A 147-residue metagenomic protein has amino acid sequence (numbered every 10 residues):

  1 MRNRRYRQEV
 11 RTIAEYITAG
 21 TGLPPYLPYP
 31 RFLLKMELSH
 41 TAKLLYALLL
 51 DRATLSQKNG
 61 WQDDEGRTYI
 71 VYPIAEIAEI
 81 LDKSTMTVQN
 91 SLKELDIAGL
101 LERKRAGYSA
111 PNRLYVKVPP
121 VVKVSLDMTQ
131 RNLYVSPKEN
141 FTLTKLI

Functional and structural regions predicted by a protein language model:
M1-A75: Short recognition helix of helix-turn-helix/winged-helix DNA-binding domains
R2-R11, P120-I147: Charged low-complexity intrinsically disordered patches
T18, N90-K93, V121, M128: Short, surface-exposed loop and linker segments with low hydrophobicity and enrichment for Pro/Ser/Thr
P30, Y115-K117, N132: Residues in well-ordered beta-strands of folded domains
L34, A110, V121-K123: Generic "edge-of-domain/loop-turn" microfeature
T41, A53-V116: Winged helix-turn-helix DNA-binding recognition segment
Y46, D64-E65, R113, M128 (+2 more regions): Short linear motifs in intrinsically disordered/low-complexity regions
L48, V88, Y108, M128 (+1 more regions): Intrinsically disordered, low-complexity segments enriched in polar/charged small residues
